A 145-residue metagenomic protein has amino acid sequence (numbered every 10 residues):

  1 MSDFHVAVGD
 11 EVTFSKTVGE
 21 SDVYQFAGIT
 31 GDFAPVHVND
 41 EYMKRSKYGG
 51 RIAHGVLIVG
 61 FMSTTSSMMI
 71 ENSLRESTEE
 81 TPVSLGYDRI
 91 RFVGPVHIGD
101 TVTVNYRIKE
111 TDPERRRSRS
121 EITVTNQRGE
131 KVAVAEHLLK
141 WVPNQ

Functional and structural regions predicted by a protein language model:
M1-A53, Q127, P143: Catalytic strand-loop segment that frames the active site of acyl-thioester-processing enzymes
M1-V8, F92, V96-Q145: HotDog/MaoC-like acyl-thioester-processing domains
D10, D22, E79-D88, S118: A generic structural signal for short beta-strands and their flanking turns/coil linkers
F26, F33, F61-M62, E71: Terminal targeting signals and extreme-terminal segments of soluble enzymes
I52-G60: Short, conserved micro-motifs enriched in small and acidic residues
S63-T103: Hydrophobic beta-strand-centered segment that forms part of the acyl-chain substrate-binding groove
